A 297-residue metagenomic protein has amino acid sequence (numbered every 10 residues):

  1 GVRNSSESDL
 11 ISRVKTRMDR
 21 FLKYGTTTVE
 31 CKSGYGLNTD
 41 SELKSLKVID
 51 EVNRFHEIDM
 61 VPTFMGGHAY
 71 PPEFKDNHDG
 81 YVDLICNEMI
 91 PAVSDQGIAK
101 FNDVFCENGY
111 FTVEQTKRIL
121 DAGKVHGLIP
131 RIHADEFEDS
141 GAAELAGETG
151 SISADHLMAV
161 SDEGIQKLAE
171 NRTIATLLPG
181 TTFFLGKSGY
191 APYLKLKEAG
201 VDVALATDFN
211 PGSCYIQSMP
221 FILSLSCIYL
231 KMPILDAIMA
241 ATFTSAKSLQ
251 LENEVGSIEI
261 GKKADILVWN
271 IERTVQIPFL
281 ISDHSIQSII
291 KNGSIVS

Functional and structural regions predicted by a protein language model:
G1-K15, D19-R20, T27-S140: Metal-coordinating catalytic core of metallo-dependent amide/deamination hydrolases
L22, C86, S94-D95, K124 (+3 more regions): Non-catalytic positions within long, well-ordered alpha-helices that form the structural scaffold/packing of enzyme
I129, D139-S257, W269, R273 (+2 more regions): Active-site-adjacent C-terminal substructures of enzyme catalytic domains
G261-A264: Loop/turn positions that initiate beta-strands
I277: Charged C-terminal helix
I289: Short aromatic-centered micro-motifs
